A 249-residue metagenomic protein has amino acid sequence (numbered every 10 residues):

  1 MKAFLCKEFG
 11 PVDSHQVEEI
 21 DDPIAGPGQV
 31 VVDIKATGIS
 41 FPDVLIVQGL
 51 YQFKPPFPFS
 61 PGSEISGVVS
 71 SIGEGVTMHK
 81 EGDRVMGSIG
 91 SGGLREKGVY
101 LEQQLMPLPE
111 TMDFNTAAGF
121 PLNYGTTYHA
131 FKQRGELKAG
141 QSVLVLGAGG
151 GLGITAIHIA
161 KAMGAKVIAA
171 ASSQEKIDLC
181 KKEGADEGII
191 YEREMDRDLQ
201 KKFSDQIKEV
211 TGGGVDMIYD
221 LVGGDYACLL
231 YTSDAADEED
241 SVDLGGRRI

Functional and structural regions predicted by a protein language model:
K2, Q16, D33, S66-V68 (+1 more regions): Residues located in well-ordered beta-strands
P11-V12, I20-S66: N-terminal glycine-rich beta->alpha transition that marks the start or flank of a dinucleotide-binding site
L45, M78, R84-G147, K182 (+1 more regions): NAD(P)H dinucleotide-binding glycine-rich loop of Rossmann-like/cofactor-binding domains, especially the beta1-alpha1
S66-G90, K166: A glycine-/small-residue-rich N-terminal strand-loop-strand element that serves as the cofactor-binding glycine loop
G147-I154: Glycine-rich NAD(P) Rossmann-fold beta1-alpha1 loop
K161-Y226: Adenosine-nucleotide cofactor-binding segment
Y231-A236: Conserved small/polar residues in nucleotide/adenosyl-binding loops
D243-I249: Hydrophobic alpha-helical segments, chiefly the membrane-spanning helices and signal/signal-anchor peptides
